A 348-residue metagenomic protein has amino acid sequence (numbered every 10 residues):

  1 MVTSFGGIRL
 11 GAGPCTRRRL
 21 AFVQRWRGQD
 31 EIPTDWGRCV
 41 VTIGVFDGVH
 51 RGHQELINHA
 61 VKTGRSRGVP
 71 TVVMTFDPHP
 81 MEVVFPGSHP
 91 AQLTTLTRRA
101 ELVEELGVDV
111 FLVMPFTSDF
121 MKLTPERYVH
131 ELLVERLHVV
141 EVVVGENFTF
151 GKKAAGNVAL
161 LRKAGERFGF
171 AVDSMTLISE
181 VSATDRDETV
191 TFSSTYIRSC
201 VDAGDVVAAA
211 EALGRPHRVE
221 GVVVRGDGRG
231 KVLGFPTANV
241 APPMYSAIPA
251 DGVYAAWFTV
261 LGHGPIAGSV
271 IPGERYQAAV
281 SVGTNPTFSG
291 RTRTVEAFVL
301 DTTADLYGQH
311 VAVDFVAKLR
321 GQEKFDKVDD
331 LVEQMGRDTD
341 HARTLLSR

Functional and structural regions predicted by a protein language model:
V2-T3, R9, C15, G226-R348: Phosphate/ribose-recognition catalytic cores of enzymes acting on nucleotide-derived substrates
V2-V40: Positively charged, low-complexity intrinsically disordered leader regions
Q24-W26, F111-V113, A171-M175: General small-molecule cofactor/ligand-binding pocket signal
P33-T95, E101: N-terminal catalytic cores of NTP/NDP-binding nucleotidyl/phosphoryl-transfer enzymes
H50, V103, V142, A209 (+2 more regions): Residue-level signal for inorganic ion chemistry
E82-F168: N-terminal Rossmann-like or analogous alpha/beta NTP/dinucleotide-binding catalytic cores that position adenine
G165-S281: Glycine-rich, Lys/Arg-enriched anion-binding loops that position phosphate/diphosphate groups for phosphoryl
